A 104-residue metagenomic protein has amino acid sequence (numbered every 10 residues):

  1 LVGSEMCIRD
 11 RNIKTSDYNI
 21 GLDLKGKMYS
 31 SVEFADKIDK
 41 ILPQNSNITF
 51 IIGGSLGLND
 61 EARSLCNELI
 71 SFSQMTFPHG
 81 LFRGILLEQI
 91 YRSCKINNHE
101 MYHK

Functional and structural regions predicted by a protein language model:
L1-I8: Short, small-residue-biased leader/transition segments that mark boundaries at the very start of proteins
G3, G54-G57, H99: Glycine-centered flexibility motif
S4, Y29-V32, F77, L81: Residues at secondary-structure transition points
R9-D17: Nucleotide and nucleotide-moiety/phosphate-recognizing core
Y18-A62: Mid-chain, well-packed structural core segment of small domains
D60-K104: Structured adenosyl-cofactor binding patch, chiefly the S-adenosyl-L-methionine
